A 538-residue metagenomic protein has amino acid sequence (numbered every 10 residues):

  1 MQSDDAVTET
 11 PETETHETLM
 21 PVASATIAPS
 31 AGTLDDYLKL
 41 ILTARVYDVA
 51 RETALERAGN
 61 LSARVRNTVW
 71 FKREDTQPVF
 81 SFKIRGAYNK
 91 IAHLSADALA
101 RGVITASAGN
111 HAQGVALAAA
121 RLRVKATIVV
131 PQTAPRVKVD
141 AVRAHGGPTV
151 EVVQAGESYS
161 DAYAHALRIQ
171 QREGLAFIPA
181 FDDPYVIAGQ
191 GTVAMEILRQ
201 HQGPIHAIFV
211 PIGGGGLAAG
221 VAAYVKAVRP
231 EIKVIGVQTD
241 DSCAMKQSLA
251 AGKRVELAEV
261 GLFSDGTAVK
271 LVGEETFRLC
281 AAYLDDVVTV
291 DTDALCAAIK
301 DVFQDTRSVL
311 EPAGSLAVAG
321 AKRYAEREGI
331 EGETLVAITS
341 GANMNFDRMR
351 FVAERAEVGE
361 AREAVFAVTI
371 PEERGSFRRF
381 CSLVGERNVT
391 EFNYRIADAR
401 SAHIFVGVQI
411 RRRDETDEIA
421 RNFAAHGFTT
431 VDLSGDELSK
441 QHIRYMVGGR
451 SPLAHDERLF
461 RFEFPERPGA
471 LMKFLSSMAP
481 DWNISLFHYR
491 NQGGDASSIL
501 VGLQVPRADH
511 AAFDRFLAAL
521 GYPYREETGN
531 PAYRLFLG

Functional and structural regions predicted by a protein language model:
Q2-A470, F474-G538: PLP-dependent amino-acid enzyme catalytic core
